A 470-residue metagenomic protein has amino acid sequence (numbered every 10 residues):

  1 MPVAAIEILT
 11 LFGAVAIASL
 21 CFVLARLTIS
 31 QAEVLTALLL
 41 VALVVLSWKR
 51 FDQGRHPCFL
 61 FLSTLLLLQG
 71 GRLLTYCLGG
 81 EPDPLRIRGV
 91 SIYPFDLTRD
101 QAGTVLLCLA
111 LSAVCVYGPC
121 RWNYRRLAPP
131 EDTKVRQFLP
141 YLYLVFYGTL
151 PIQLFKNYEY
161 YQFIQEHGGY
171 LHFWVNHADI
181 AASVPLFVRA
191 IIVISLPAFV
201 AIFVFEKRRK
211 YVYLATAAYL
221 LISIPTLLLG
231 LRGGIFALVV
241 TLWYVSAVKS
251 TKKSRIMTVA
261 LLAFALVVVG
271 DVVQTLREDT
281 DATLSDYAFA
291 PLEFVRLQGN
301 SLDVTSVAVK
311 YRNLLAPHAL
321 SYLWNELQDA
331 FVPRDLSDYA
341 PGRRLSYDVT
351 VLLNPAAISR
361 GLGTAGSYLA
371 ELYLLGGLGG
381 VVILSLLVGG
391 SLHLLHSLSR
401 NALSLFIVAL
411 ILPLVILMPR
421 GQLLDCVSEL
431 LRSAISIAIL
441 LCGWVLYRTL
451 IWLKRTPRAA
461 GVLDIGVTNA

Functional and structural regions predicted by a protein language model:
M1-L127, Y219-L221, L238-G270, L424-G443 (+1 more regions): N-terminal "leader" segments that precede or initiate the main folded domain
A14-C21, L40-V44, I194-V200, A215-S223 (+4 more regions): Hydrophobic, membrane-inserted alpha-helices
A14-L24, L85-D96, I164-L186, S359-L369: Juxtamembrane membrane-water interface segments that cap and precede transmembrane helices
G54-H56, A201-L214, H396-I407: Membrane-interface helix-loop-helix junctions at transmembrane boundaries of multi-pass membrane enzymes, predominantly
V90, C120-K253, A263-D281, D464: Membrane-embedded catalytic interface detector for glycan/lipid assembly enzymes
T98-A113, A178-P197, V304-V309, E429: Hydrophobic alpha-helical transmembrane segments
W174-I180, V269-V388: Small-residue-enriched transmembrane helix-hairpin modules in multi-pass membrane proteins
A198, G361-A470: Hydrophobic alpha-helical segments
